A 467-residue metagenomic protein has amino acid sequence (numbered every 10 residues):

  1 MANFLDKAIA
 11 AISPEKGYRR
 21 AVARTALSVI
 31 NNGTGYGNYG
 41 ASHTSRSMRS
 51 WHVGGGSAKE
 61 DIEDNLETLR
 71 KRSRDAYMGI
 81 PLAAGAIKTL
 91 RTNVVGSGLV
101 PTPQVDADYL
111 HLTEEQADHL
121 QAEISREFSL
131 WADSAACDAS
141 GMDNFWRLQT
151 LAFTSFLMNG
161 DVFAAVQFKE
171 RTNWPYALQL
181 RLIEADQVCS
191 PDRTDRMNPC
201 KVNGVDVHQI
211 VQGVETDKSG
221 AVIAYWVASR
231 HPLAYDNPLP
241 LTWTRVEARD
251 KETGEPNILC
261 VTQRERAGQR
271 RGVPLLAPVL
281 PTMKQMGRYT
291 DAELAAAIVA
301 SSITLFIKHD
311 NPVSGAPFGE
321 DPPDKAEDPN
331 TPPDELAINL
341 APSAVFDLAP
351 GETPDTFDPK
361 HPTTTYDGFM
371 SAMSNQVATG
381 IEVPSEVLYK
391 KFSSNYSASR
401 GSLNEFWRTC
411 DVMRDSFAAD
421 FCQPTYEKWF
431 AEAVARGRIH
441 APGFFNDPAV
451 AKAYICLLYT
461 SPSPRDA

Functional and structural regions predicted by a protein language model:
A2-Y109: N-terminal-proximal low-complexity accessory segments that begin disordered and transition into the first
L5, P354-T356, P362, L403 (+1 more regions): Activation/maturation switch segments at domain boundaries
T89-C260: Structured, mid-chain assembly/scaffold modules that mediate subunit interfaces within large macromolecular complexes
D108-L112, Q116, L120, A152 (+3 more regions): Conserved aromatic-histidine-acidic binding/catalytic patches
L157, V279, Y366-S371, I381 (+4 more regions): Active-site-proximal structural scaffolding
E252-A398: Extended, charged amphipathic alpha-helical segments
L403-V450: C-terminal structural cap/anchor segments
Y459-D466: Conserved small/polar residues in nucleotide/adenosyl-binding loops
